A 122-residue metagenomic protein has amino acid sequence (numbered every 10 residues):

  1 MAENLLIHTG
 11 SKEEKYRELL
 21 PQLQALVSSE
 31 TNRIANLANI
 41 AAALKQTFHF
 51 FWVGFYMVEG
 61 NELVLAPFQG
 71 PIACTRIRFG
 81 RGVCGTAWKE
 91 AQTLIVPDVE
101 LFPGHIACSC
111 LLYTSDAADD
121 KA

Functional and structural regions predicted by a protein language model:
M1-A66: Intrinsically disordered, low-complexity terminal regulatory regions
A2, P97, A118-D119: Intrinsic disorder/low-complexity signal
Q46-H49, K89, D116: Solvent-exposed polar/charged
T47, C108-L112: Short loop/turn motifs at secondary-structure junctions and domain boundaries
E62-C108: Regulatory sensory and allosteric helical modules in signal-transduction proteins and certain transcription factors
Y113-A122: Single conserved hydrophobic/aromatic residue that forms the stacking wall/gate of nucleotide- or nucleobase-binding
